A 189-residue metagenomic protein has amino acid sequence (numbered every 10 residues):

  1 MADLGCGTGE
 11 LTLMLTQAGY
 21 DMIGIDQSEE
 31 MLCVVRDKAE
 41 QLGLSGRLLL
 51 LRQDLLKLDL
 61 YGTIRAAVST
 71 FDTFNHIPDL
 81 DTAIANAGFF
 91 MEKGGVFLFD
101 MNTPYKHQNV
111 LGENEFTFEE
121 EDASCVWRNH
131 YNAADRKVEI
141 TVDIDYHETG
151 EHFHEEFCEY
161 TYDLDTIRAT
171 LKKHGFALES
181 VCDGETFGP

Functional and structural regions predicted by a protein language model:
G5-G9: Class I SAM-dependent methyltransferase "Motif I" SAM/SAH-binding loop
T12-K57: Class I SAM-dependent methyltransferase SAM/SAH-binding core
D59-A66: A short acidic, Gly/Pro-enriched loop at the edge of an enzyme's catalytic core that lines a small-molecule cofactor
S69-T70: A short beta-strand submotif of the Rossmann-like class I SAM-dependent methyltransferase core that lines
N75-H76: A short His-aromatic
D81-K93: A short glycine-rich, Lys/Arg-flanked "PGG" loop and its adjoining helix->strand segment in the class I
L98-T170: SAM-dependent methyltransferase
L164-P189: C-terminal lobe and adjacent flexible extensions of AdoMet/dcAdoMet transferase-like proteins
